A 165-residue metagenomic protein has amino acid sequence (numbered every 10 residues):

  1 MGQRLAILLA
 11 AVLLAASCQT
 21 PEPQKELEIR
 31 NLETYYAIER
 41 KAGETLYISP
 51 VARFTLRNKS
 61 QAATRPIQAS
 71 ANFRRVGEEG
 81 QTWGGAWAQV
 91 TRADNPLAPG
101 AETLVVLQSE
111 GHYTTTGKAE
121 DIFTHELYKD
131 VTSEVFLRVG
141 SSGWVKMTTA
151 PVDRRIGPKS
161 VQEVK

Functional and structural regions predicted by a protein language model:
M1-I7: Bacterial N-terminal signal peptides that target proteins for export
L14-S17: C-terminal motif of bacterial Sec signal peptides marking the signal peptidase cleavage site
Q19-V51, R155-K165: Low-complexity, acidic Ser/Thr/Pro/Gly-rich terminal tails and inter-domain linkers that flank the onset of structured
Y47-I48, R65, L127-K129: Residue-level preference for beta-strand/loop junctions
F54-Q61: Asparagine-centered strand-capping/turn motif at beta-strand->loop junctions
Q61-Q81: Short acidic, flexible loop segments centered on an aromatic residue
G80-W83, R138-A150: Beta-sandwich strand segments
A86-S141, R155-G157: Short, solvent-exposed, Trp/other aromatic-anchored flexible loops in extracytoplasmic proteins
